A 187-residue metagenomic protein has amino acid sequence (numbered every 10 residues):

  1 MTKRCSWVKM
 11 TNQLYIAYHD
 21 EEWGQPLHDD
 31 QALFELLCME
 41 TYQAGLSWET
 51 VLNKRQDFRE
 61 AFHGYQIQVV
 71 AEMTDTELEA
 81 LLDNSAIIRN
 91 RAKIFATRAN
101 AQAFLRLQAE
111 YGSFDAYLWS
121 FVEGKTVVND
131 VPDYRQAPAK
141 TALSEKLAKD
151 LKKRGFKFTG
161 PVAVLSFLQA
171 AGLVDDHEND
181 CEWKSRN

Functional and structural regions predicted by a protein language model:
M1-N187: HhH-family (HhH-GPD) DNA N-glycosylase catalytic core used in base-excision repair
